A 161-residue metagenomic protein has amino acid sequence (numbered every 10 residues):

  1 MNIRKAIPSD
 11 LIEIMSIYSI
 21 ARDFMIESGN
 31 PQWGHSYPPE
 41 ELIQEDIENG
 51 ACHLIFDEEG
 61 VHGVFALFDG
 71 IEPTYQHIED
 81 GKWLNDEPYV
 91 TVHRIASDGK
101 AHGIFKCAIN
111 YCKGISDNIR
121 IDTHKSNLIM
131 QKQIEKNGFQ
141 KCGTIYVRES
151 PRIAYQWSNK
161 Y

Functional and structural regions predicted by a protein language model:
N2-S16: A short beta-loop-alpha structural element at the N-terminal edge of CoA-dependent acyl/N-acetyltransferase catalytic
R22-L42: Conserved GNAT-fold acetyl-CoA-binding loop/helix
L54, G60-G70: Conserved beta-strand in the GNAT
A66-K100: Conserved acyl-donor/pantetheine-binding loop and adjacent beta-alpha core of acyl/acetyltransferases and related
T91, G114-S126: Conserved GNAT acetyl-CoA-binding A-motif
S97-G114, Q131-K136: Conserved acetyl-CoA-binding loop-helix of GNAT-fold acetyltransferases
D122, Q140-A154: Conserved catalytic-core motifs of GNAT/GCN5-like acyltransferases
S126-G143: Conserved active-site alpha-helix within GNAT-family acetyltransferase domains
